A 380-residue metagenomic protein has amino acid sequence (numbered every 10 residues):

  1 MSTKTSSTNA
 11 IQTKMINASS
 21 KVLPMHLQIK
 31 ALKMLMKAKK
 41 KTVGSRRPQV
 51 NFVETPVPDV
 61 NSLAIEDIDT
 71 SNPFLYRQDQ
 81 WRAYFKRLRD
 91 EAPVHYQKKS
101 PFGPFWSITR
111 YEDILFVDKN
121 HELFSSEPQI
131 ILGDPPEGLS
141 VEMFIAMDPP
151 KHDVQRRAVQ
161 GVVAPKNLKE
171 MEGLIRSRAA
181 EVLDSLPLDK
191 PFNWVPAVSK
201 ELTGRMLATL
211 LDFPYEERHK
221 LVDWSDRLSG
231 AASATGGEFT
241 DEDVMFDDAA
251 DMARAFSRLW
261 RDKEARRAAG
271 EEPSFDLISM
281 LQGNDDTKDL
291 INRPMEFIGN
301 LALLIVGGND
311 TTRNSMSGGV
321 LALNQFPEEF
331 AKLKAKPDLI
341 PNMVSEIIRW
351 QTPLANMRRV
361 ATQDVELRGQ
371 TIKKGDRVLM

Functional and structural regions predicted by a protein language model:
S2-M380: Cytochrome P450
